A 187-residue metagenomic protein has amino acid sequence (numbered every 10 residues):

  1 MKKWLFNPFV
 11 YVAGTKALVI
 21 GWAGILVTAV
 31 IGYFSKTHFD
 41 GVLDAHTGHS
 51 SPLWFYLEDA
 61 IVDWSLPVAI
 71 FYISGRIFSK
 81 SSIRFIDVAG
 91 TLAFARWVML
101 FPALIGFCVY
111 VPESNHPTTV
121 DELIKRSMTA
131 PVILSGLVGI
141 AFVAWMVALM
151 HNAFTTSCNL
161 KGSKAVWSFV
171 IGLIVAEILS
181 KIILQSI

Functional and structural regions predicted by a protein language model:
M1-L100, F107: Selected alpha-helical membrane-embedding segments in polytopic membrane proteins
V19, D87, T91, I133-I140 (+1 more regions): Alpha-helical transmembrane segments of integral membrane proteins
A29-V30, W167, S180-K181: Juxtamembrane, membrane-proximal amphipathic segments and lipid-exposed surfaces of hairpin/multipass modules
G32-D40, L104-S114, F154-S157, L184-Q185: Transmembrane helix-loop junctions and nearby membrane-interface residues
P52-F71, F107-A153, S157-C158, G162-S163: Selective recognition of hydrophobic, aromatic-rich stretches within alpha-helical transmembrane segments of polytopic
V98-P102, F142-W145: Alpha-helical transmembrane segments of multi-pass membrane proteins
K164-V175: Central hydrophobic cores of alpha-helical transmembrane segments in multi-pass integral membrane proteins
E177-I187: Juxtamembrane boundary at the C-terminal end of a transmembrane helix
